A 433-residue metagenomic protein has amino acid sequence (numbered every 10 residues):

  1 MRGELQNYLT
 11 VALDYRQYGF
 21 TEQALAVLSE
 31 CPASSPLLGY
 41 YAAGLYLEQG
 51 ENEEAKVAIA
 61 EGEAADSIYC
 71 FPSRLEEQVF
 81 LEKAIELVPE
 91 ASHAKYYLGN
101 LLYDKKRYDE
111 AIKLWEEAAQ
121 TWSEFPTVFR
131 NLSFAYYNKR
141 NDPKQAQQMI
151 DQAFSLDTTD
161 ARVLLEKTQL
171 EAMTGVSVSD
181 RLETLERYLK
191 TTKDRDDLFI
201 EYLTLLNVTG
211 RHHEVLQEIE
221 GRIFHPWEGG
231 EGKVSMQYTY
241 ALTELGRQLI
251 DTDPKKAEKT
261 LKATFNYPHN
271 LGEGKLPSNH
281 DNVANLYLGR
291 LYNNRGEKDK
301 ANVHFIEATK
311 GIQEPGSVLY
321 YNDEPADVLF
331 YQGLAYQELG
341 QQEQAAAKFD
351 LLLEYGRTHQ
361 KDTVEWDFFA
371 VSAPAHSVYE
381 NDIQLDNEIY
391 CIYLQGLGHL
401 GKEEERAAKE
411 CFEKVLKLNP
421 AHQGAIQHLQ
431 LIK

Functional and structural regions predicted by a protein language model:
R2-G3, A33-P36, S67, P89 (+8 more regions): Short coil turns that delineate tetratricopeptide repeat
Q6, L37-Y40, F71, H93 (+9 more regions): Start-of-helix register in tetratricopeptide repeats
L13, G44, N100, F134-A135 (+7 more regions): Residue-level recognition of tetratricopeptide repeat
R16, L47, Y103, Y137-N138 (+6 more regions): Position-specific recognition of the canonical hydrophobic site in helix A of tetratricopeptide repeat
I68-Y69, E82-V88, R187-T192, F224-S235 (+3 more regions): Flexible helix-coil transition and linker loops at the boundaries of alpha-helical arrays
